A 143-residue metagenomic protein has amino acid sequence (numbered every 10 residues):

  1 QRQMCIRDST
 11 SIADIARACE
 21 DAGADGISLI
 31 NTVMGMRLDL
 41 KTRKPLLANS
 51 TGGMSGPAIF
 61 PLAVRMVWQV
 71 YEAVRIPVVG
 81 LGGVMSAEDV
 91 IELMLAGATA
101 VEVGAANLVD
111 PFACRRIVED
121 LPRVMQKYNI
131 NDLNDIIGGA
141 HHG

Functional and structural regions predicted by a protein language model:
Q1-I6: Short, small-residue-biased leader/transition segments that mark boundaries at the very start of proteins
R7-D8, I30-M34, G83-M85, A106: Active-site beta-loop-alpha junctions enriched in small/polar residues
T10-S11, E88: Short, solvent-exposed loop/turn segments at secondary-structure junctions
I12-E72, I76: Glycine/Thr-rich beta-alpha phosphate-binding loop at enzyme active sites
A16-G26, V79-A100: Short, electropositive alpha-helical surface patch
M54-V74, M85-G143: Alpha/beta catalytic cores of nucleotide-metabolism and tRNA/nucleoside-modifying enzymes
